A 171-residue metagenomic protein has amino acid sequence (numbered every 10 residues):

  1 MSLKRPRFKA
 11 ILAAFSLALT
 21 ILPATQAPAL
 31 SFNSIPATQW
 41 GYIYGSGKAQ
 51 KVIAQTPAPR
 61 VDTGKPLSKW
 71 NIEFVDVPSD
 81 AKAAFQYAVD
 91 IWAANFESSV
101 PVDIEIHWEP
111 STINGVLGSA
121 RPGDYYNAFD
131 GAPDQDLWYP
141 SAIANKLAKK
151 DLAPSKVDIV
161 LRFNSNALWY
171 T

Functional and structural regions predicted by a protein language model:
M1-R7: N-terminal secretory signal peptides that target proteins for export/translocation
A10-L12, Y87: Generic recognition of stable, solvent-exposed alpha-helical segments in well-folded globular domains
L12-P23: Bacterial N-terminal signal peptides
P28-T171: Extracellular zinc-dependent metalloprotease catalytic-domain scaffold
